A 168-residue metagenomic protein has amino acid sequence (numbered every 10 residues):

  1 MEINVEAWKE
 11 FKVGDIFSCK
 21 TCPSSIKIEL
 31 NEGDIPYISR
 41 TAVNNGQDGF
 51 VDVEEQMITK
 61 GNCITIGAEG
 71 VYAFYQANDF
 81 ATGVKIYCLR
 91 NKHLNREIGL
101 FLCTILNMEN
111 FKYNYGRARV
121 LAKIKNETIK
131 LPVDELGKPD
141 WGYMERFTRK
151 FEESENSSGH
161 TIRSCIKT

Functional and structural regions predicted by a protein language model:
M1-P23, K27-N44, E135-T168: Non-catalytic DNA-recognition/assembly elements of restriction-modification systems
K12-I129: DNA target-recognition domains and sequence-specific DNA-contacting regions of bacterial/archaeal
K92-H93, V133-G137: A generic structural motif
